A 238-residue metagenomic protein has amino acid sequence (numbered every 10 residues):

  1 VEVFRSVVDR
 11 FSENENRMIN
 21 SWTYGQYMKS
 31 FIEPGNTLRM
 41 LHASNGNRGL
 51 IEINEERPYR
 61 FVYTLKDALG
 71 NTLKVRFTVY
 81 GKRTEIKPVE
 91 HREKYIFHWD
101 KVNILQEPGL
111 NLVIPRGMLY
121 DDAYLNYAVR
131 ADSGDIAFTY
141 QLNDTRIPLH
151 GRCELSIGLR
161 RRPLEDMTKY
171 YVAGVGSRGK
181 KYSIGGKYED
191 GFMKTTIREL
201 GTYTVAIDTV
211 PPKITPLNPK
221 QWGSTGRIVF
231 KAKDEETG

Functional and structural regions predicted by a protein language model:
E2-N47, G238: Exoplasmic/lumenal beta-rich domain surfaces
R57-F61, G201, G226: Exposed beta-strand face motif in extracellular beta-rich ectodomains
P58-R60, A68-Y95: Short beta-strand elements
I86-D100, L125-Y171, G223: Proteolytic processing hotspots in large secreted/extracellular or virion-associated proteins and select intracellular
R146-Y203: Proteolytic-maturation and junctional protease-sensitive modules
S156-R160, R227-E236: Short edge beta-strand/loop segments characteristic of extracellular beta-sandwich folds
T209-K213: Proline-centered linker/hinge motifs at extracellular inter-domain junctions
